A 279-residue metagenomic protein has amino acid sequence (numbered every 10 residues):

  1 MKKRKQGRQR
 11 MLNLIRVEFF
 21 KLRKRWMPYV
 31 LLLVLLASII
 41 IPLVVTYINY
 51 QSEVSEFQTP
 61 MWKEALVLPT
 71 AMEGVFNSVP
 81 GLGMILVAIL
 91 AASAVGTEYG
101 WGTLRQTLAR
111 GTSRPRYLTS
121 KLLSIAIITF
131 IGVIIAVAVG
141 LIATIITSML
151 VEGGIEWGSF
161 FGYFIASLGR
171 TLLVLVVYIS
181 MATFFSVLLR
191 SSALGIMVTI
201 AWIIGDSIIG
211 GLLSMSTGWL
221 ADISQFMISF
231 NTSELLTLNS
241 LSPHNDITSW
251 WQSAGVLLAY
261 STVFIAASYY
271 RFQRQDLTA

Functional and structural regions predicted by a protein language model:
K2, K21, G255-A279: Junction motif at the cytosolic side of a transmembrane helix
K2-K5, P28, V34-S93, T119-L188 (+1 more regions): Secretory targeting signals
M11-R23: A short amphipathic helical element positioned immediately N-terminal to and/or at the very start of a transmembrane
W26-Y29, P115, A193: Residues that define the loop-to-transmembrane-helix transition and helix capping in multi-pass membrane transporters
I41-I48, S192-S229: Transmembrane helix segments
V87-A91, G100, L104, V139 (+6 more regions): Hydrophobic/aromatic residues in alpha-helical transmembrane segments
I89-P115, L122, Q275-L277: Transmembrane helix boundary and interhelical loop/hinge segments in multi-pass membrane proteins
T97, R110, I145, M149 (+3 more regions): Transmembrane helix-loop junction
